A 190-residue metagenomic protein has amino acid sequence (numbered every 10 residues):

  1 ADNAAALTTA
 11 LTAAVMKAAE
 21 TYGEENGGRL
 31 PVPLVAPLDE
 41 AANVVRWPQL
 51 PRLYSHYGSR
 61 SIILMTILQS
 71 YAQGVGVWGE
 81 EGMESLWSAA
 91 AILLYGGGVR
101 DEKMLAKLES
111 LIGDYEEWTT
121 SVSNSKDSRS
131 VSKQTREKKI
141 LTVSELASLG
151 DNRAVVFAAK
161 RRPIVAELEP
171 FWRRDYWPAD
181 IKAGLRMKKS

Functional and structural regions predicted by a protein language model:
A1-K133, R162-I164, E169-Y176, D180-I181: Conserved P-loop NTPase motor cores
A89, E137, G150-N152: A generic structural signal for well-ordered coil/turn residues at beta-strand boundaries that shape enzyme active-site
S130-V143: Charged, amphipathic alpha-helical segments
V143-W172: Phosphate-binding and hydrolysis-coupling loops of NTP-dependent motor/remodeling domains
K189-S190: Acidic, low-complexity intrinsically disordered tails
